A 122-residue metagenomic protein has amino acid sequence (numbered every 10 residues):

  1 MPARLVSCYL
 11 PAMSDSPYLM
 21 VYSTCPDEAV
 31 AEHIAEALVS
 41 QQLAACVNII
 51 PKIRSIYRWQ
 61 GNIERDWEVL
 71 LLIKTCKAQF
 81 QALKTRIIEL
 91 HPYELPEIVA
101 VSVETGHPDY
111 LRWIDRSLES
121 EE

Functional and structural regions predicted by a protein language model:
P2-E122: Positively charged, small/polar-rich N-terminal and surface patches that mediate targeting and assembly and bind
